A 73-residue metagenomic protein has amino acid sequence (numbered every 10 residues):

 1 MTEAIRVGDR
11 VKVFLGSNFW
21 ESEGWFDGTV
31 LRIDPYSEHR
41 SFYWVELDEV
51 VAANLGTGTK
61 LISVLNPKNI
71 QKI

Functional and structural regions predicted by a protein language model:
V7-P67: Basic/aromatic-rich interaction segments and small domains that mediate binding to polyanionic partners
P67-I73: Long, low-complexity intrinsically disordered regions
